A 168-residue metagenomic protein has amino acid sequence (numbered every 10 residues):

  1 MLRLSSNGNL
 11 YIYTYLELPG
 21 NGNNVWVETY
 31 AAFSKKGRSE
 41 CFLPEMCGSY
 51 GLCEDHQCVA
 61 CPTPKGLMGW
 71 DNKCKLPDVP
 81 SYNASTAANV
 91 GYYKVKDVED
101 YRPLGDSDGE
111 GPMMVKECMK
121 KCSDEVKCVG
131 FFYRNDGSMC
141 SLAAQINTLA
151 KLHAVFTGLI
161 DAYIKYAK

Functional and structural regions predicted by a protein language model:
M1-K168: Beta-rich ligand-binding surfaces for carbohydrates and other polyanions
